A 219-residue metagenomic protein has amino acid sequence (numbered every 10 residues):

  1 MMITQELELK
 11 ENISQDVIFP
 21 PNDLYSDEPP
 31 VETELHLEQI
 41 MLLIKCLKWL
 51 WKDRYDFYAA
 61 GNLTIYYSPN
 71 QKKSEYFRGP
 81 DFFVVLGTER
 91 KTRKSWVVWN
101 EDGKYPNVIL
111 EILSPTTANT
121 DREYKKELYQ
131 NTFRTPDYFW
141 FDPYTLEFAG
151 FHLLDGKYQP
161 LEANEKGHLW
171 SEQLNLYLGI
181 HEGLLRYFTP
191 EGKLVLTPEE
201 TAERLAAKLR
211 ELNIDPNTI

Functional and structural regions predicted by a protein language model:
M2-E32, L37, C46-W49, Y67-P80 (+3 more regions): C-terminal interaction segment
Y55-S68: A short acidic/basic microdomain associated with nuclease active sites
Y58-A60, F139-D142: A structural signal for short, well-ordered beta-strand segments and their strand-loop junctions that often border
